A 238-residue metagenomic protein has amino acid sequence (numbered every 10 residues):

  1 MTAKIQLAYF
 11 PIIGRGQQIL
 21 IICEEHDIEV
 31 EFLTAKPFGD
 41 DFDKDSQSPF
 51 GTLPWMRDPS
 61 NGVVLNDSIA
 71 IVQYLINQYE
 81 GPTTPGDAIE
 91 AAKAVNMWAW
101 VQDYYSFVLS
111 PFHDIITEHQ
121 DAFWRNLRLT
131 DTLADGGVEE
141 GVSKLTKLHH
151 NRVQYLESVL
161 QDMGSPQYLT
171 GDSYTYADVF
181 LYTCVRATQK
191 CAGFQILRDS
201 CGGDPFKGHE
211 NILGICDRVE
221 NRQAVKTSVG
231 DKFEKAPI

Functional and structural regions predicted by a protein language model:
M1-I5, K235-I238: Eukaryotic N-terminal targeting leaders
T2-E140: GST-like domain detector, emphasizing the conserved glutathione-binding G-site in the N-terminal thioredoxin-like
A70, N211, A224: Residue-level recognition of oxygen-bearing side chains
I76, C184-V185, R218, V229: Active-site-flanking alpha-helical
P82-G86, Q167-G171, L197-R198, K226-D231: Short, hydrophobic secondary-structure boundary micro-motifs
V101-D217: GST-like fold's C-terminal all-alpha helical module
R218-I238: C-terminal helix/juxtamembrane-tail motif
